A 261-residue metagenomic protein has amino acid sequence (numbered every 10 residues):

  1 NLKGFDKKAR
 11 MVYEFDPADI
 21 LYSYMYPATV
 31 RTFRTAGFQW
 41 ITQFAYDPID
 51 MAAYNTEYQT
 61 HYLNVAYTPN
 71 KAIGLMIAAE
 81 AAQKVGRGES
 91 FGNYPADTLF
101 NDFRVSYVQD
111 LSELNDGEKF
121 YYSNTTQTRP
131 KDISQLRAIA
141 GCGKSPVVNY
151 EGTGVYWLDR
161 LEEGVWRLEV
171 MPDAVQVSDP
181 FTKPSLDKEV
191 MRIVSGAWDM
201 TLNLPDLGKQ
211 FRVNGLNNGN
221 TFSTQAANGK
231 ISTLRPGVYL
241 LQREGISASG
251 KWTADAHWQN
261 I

Functional and structural regions predicted by a protein language model:
N1-A81: Catalytic-core region of carbohydrate-active enzymes that cleave or remodel glycosidic bonds
F5, F15, Y22-Y24, F33 (+10 more regions): Phenylalanine-focused residue identity feature
I49-K183: Aromatic- and carboxylate-lined catalytic core of secreted/periplasmic carbohydrate-active enzymes
T128-I261: C-terminal beta-sandwich/jelly-roll accessory domains of carbohydrate-active enzymes
